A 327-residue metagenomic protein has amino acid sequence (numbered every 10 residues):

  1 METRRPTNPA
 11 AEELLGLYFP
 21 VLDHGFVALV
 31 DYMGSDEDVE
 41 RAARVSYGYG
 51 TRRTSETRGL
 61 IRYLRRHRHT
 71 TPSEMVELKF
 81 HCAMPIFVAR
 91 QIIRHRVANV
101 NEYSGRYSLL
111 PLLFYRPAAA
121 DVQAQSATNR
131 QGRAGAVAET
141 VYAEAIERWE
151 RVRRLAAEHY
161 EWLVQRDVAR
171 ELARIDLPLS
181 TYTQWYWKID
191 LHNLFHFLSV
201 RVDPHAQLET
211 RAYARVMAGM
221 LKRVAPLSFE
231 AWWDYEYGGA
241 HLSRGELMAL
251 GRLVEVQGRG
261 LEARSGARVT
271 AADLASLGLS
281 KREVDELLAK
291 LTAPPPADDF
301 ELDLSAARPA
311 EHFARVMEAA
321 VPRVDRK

Functional and structural regions predicted by a protein language model:
M1-K327: Family-specific signature for flavin-dependent thymidylate synthase
